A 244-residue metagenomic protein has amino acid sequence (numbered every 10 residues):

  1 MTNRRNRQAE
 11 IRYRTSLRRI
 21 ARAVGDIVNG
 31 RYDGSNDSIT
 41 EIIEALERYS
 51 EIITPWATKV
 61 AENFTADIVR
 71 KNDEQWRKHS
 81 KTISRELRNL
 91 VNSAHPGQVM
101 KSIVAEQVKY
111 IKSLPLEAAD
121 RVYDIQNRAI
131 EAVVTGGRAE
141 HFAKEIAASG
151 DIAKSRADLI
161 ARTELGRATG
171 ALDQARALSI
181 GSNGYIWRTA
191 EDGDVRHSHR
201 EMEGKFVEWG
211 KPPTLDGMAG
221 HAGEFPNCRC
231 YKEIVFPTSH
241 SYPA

Functional and structural regions predicted by a protein language model:
M1-D151, P237-A244: N-terminal leader/targeting and assembly helices and adjacent pre-domain segments
D151-I152, R156-A244: Acidic, glycine-rich two-metal-ion catalytic cores of nucleic acid-processing enzymes
